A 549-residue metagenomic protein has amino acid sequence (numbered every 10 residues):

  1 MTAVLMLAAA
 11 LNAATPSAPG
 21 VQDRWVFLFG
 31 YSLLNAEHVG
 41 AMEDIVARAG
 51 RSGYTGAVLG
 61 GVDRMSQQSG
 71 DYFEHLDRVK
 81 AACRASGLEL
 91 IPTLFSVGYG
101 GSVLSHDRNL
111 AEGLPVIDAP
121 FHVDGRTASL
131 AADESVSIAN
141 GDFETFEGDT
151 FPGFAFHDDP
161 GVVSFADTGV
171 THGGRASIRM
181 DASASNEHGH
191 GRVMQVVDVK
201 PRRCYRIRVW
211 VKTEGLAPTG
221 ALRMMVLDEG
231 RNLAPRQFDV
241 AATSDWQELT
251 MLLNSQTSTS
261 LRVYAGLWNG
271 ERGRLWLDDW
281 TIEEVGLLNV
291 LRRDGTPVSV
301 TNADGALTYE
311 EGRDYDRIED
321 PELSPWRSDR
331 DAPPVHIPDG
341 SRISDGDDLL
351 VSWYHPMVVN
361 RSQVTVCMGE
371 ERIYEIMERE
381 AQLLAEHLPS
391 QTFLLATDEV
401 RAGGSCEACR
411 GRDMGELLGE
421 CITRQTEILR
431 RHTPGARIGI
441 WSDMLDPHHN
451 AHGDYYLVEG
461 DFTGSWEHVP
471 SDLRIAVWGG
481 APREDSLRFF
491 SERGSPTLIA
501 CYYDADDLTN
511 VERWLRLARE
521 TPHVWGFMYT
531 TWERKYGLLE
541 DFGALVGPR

Functional and structural regions predicted by a protein language model:
A3-G20: Bacterial Sec-dependent signal peptides at the C-terminal "C-region" and cleavage site
Q22-S135, S352-V469, L473: Aromatic-lined carbohydrate-binding surfaces of glycoside hydrolases
L28-Y31, S442-M444, V477-A481, C501-D504 (+1 more regions): Structural motif
F29, G60, D278, E283 (+1 more regions): Conserved residues at the C-terminal ends of beta-strands
V123-P334, D339, S344: Extracellular and organelle-lumenal recognition/adhesion modules and their flexible linkers in secreted
I337-N360: Small/polar beta-strand repeat architecture
H449-R513: Glycoside hydrolase catalytic-domain groove-lining segments
C501-R549: Substrate-binding cleft of secreted/luminal carbohydrate-active enzymes
